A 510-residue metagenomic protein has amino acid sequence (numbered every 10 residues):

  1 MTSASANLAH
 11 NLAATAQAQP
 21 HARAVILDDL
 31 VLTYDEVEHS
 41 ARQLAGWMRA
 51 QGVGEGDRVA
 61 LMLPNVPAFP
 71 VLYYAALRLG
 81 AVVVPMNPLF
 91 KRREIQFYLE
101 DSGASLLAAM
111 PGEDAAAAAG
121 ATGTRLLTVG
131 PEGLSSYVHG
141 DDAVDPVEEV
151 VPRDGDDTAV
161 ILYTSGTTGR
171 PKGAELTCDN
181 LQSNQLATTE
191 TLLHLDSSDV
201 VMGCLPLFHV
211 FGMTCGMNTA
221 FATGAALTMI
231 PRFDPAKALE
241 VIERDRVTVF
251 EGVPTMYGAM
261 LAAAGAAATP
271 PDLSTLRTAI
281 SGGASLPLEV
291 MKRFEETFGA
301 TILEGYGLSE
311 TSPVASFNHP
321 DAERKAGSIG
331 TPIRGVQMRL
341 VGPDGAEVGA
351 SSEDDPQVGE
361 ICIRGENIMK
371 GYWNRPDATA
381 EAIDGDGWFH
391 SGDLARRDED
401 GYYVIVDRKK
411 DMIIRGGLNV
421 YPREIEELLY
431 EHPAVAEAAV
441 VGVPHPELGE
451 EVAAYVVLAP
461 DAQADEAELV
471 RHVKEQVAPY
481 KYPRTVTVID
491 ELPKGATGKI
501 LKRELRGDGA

Functional and structural regions predicted by a protein language model:
T2-L8, A13, H21-V66, P70-Y74 (+1 more regions): Conserved AMP-binding/adenylate-forming core of the ANL superfamily
S5, H21, V144-Y163, R170 (+1 more regions): Conserved pre-ATP/AMP-binding loop-to-beta segment of ANL
T33-E36, A159-S183: Conserved AMP-binding A3 loop
F90, L107, F250, G365 (+7 more regions): AMP-binding/adenylate-forming catalytic core of the ANL superfamily
L106, D114-G155, R170-P171, A263-A266: ANL superfamily adenylate-forming
Q182-V200, F208-V249, A263-A264: Conserved AMP-binding/adenylation subdomain of ANL enzymes
R244-G252, L261-R324, Q337: Gly/Ser/Thr-rich phosphate-binding loop
T331-G335, A346-A382, V420: Conserved ATP/PPi-binding loop(s) of AMP-dependent carboxylate-activating enzymes
